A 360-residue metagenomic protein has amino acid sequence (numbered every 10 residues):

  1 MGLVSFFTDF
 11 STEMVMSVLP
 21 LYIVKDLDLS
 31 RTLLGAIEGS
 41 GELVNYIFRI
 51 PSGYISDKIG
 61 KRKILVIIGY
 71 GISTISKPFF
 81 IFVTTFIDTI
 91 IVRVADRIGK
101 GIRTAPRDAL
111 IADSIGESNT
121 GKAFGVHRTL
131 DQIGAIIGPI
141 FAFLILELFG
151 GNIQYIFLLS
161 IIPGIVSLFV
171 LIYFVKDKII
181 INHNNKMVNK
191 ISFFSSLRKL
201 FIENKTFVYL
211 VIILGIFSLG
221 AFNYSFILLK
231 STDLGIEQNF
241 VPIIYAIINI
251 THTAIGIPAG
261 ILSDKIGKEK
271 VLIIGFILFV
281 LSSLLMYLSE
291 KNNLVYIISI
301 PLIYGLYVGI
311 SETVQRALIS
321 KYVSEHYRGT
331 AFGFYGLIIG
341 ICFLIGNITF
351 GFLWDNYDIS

Functional and structural regions predicted by a protein language model:
M1-Y46, T206-I244: Helix-loop boundary and gating motifs at the non-cytosolic
F48-G60, L146, G256-K268, W354-D355: Helix-to-loop junctions at the C-terminal end of transmembrane segments in multipass secondary transporters
K58-Y70, K265-F276: Cytoplasmic membrane-interface "Motif A"-like loop-to-helix N-cap segments of 12-TM Major Facilitator Superfamily
G71-T84, E147, I277-K291: C-terminal ends and interior cores of transmembrane alpha-helices in multi-pass membrane transporters/permeases
V92-I133: Cytoplasmic helix-loop-helix junction between adjacent transmembrane helices in 12-TM secondary transporters
L146-I162, F352-S360: A membrane-interface helix-boundary motif in multi-pass transporters
I161-N184: C-terminal membrane-cytosol helix-exit motif in multi-pass small-molecule transporters
K178-I212: Juxtamembrane intracellular "pre-TM" segments in multi-pass secondary transporters
